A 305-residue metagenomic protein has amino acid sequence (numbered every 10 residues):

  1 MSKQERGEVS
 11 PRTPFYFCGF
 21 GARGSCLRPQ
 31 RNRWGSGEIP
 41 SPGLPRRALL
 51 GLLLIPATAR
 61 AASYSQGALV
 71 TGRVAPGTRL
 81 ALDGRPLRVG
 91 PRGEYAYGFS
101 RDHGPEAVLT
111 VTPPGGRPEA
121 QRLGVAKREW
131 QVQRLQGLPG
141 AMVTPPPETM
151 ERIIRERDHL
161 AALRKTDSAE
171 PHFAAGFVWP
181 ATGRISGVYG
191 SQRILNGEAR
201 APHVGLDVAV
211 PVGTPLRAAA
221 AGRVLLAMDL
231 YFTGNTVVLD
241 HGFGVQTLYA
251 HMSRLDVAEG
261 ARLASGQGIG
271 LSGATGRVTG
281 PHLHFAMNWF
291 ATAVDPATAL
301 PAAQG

Functional and structural regions predicted by a protein language model:
E5-F15: Positively charged N-terminal leader segments that act as targeting/secretion signals
R6-E8, F20-S25, S36-E38: Intrinsic, low-complexity polybasic segments
C26, N32, G37-I55: N-terminal secretory signal peptides and thylakoid transit peptides that target proteins across membranes
G35, G104-A107, E129-Q133, V294: Short, charged/polar, Gly/Pro-enriched secondary-structure boundary elements
R60-R122, K127: Cationic-aromatic interfacial patches
A61-Q66, V108, P113-L195: Polar/charged, compositionally biased leader and regulatory segments
V178-G305: Catalytic cores of peptidoglycan-degrading enzymes
